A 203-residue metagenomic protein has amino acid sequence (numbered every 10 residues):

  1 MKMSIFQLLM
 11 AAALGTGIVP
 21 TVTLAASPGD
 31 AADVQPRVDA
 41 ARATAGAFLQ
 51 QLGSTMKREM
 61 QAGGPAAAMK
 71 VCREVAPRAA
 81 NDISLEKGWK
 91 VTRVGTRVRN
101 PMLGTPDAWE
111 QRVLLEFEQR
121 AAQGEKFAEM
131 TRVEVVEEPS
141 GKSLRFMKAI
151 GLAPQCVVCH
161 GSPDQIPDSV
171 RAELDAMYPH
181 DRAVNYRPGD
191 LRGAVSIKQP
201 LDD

Functional and structural regions predicted by a protein language model:
M1-I5: Positively charged n-region of N-terminal signal peptides that target proteins for export
L9-P20: Bacterial N-terminal signal peptides
P20-P28: Signal peptide processing junction and immediate N-terminal pro/mature segment of secreted/exported proteins
S27-A153, Q165-D203: Extracytoplasmic c-type cytochrome modules immediately beyond a signal peptide or single-pass transmembrane anchor
V157-D164: Detector for the c-type heme attachment site
